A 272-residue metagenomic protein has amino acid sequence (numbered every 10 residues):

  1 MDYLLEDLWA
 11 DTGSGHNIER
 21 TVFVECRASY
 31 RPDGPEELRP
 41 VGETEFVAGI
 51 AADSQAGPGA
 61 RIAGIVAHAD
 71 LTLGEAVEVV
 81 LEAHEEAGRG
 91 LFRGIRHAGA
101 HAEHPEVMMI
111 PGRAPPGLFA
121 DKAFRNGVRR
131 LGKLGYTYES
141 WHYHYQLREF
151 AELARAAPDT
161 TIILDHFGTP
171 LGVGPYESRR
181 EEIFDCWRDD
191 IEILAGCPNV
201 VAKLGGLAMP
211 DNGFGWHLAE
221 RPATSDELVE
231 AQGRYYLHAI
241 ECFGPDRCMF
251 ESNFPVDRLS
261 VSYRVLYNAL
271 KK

Functional and structural regions predicted by a protein language model:
M1, G13-R20, K122, G127 (+5 more regions): A generic "structured core" feature
M1-A56, N268-A269: An N-terminally biased module of ancient metal coordination in phosphate/nucleic-acid-related enzymes
L4-G15, A76-L91, R148-P158, F184-C197 (+1 more regions): Short amphipathic alpha-helices and their capping/turn segments at secondary-structure boundaries
S14-I18, I50-I62, N126-T137, I193-V200 (+1 more regions): A structural motif corresponding to the C-terminal end of an alpha-helix and its immediate exit/capping segment
E19-V24, A63-A67, R93-H97, Y138-S140 (+3 more regions): Hydrophobic faces of well-ordered beta-strands that scaffold small-molecule active sites in alpha/beta enzyme cores
R27, D70, A100, G168 (+2 more regions): Catalytic metal-binding/acid-base residues of hydrolase active sites
G34-Q146, E152-R155, G168, E177-I183 (+1 more regions): Active-site gating/metal-coordination segments in enzymes
L171-K272: H/E-rich (His + Asp/Glu) clusters that bind or coordinate divalent metals
